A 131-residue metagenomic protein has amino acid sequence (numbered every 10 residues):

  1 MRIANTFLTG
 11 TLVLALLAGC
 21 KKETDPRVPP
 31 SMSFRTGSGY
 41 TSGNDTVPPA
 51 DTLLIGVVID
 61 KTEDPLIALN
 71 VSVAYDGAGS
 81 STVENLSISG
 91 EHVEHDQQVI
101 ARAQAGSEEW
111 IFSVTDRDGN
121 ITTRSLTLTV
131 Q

Functional and structural regions predicted by a protein language model:
R2-N5, G10-S38: Bacterial Sec-dependent N-terminal signal peptides
V28-Q131: First exposed extracellular module after export/assembly in secreted or surface-exposed proteins
